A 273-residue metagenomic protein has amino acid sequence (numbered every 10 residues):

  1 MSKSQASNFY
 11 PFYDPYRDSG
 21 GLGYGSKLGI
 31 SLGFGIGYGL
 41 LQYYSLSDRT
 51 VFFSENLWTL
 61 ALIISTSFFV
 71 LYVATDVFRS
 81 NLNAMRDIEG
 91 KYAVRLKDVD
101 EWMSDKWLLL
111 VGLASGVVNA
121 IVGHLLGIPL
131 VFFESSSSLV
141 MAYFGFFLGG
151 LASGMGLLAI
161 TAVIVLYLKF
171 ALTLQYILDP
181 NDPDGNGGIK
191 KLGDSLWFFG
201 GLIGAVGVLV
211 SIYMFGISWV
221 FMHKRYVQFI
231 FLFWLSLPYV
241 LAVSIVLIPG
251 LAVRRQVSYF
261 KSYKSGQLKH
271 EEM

Functional and structural regions predicted by a protein language model:
M1-D179: Transmembrane-helix bundle segments that line or gate the permeation/cavity pathway in multi-pass membrane proteins
V94-D100, D179-P180, F260-M273: Charge-rich cytosolic interhelical loops and cytosolic tails of multi-pass membrane proteins
E101, L110-L113, V122-S262: Long, contiguous internal "core" modules enriched in hydrophobic/ aromatic residues
